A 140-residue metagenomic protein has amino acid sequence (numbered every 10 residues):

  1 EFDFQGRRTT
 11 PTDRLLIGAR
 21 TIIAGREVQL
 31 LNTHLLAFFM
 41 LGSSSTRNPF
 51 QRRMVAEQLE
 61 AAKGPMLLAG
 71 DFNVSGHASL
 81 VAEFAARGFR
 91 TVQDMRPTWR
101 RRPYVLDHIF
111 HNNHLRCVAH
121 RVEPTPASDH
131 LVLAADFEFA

Functional and structural regions predicted by a protein language model:
E1-E27, R121-P126: Structured beta-strand-rich core segments of catalytic domains in phosphoester-bond hydrolases
E1-T9, L35-T46: Surface-exposed cleft-lining segments at the edges of enzyme active sites
R14-L16, T33, V105, S128-D129: Structured catalytic cores of enzymes that bind and process phosphorylated ligands/cofactors
I23, H34, F137-F139: Short beta-strand segments enriched in hydrophobic/aromatic residues within well-folded beta-rich domains
E27-A37: Active-site-proximal beta-strand elements of phosphoester/diester hydrolases
G42-E57: Alpha-helical scaffold elements lining the catalytic groove of polysaccharide deacetylases
E57-L67, F72-A140: Metal-dependent phosphoester-hydrolase catalytic domains
